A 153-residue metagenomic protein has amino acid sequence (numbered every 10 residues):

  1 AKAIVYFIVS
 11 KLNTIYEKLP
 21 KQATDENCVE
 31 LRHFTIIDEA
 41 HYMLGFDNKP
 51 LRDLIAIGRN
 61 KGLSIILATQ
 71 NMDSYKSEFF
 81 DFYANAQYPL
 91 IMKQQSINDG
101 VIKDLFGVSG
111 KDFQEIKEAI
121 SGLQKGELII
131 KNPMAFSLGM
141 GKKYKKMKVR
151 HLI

Functional and structural regions predicted by a protein language model:
A1-E115: Conserved P-loop NTPase motor cores
A3, A119-I153: Conserved P-loop NTPase motor module
